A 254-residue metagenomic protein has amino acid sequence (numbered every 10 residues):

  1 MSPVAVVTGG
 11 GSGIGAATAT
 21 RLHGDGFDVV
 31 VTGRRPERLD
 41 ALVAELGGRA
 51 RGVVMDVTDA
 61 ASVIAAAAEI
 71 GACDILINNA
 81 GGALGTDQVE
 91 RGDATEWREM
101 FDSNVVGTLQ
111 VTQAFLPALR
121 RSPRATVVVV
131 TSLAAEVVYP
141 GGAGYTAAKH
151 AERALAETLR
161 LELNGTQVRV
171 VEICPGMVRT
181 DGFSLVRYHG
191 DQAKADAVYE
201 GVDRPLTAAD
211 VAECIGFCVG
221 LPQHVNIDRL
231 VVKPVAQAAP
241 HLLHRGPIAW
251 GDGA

Functional and structural regions predicted by a protein language model:
G11-S12: Conserved glycine-rich cofactor-binding loop
P36, V54-A65, A94: The beta1-alpha1 cofactor-binding region of Rossmann-like NAD(H)/NADP(H)-dependent oxidoreductases
D87-V89, D93-R98: Substrate-binding pocket helix/loop in short-chain dehydrogenase/reductase
T112, A148: Active-site helix of classical SDR
P117, L161-N164: Alpha-helical segment proximal to the catalytic Tyr-Lys
S132: Residue(s) in the substrate-gating loop at a strand-loop-helix junction that position the organic substrate next
E172-I173, Q192-H241, R245: C-terminal helical subdomain
